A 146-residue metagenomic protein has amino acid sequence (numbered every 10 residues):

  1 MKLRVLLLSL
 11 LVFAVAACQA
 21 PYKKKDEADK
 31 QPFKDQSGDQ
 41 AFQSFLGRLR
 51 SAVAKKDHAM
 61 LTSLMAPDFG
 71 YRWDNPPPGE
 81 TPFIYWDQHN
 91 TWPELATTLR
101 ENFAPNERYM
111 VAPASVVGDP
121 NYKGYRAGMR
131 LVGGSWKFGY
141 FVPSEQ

Functional and structural regions predicted by a protein language model:
M1-L7: Bacterial N-terminal signal peptides that target proteins for export
V5, A20-K23: Short, compositionally biased low-complexity segments
S9-L11: Classical Sec-dependent N-terminal signal peptides that target proteins to the secretory pathway
V15-A17: C-terminal motif of bacterial Sec signal peptides marking the signal peptidase cleavage site
Y22-G47, H58, T62-Q146: C-terminal-biased regions
